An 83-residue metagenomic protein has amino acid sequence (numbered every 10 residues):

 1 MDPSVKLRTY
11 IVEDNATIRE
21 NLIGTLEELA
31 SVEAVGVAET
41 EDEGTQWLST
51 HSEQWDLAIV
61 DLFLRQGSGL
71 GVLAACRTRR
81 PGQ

Functional and structural regions predicted by a protein language model:
M1-Y10: Non-catalytic signal-transmission and effector/linker regions of two-component phosphorelay proteins
K6, Q54-D56, R79-Q83: His-Asp phosphorelay/catalytic-motif detector in bacterial-type signaling
E13: Conserved acidic carboxylate
T17-E28: Amphipathic alpha1 helix at the N-terminus of the CheY-like receiver
V37-L57: Acidic, metal-coordinating helix/loop segments flanking the phosphotransfer/catalytic sites of two-component signaling
E39, R65-S68, R80: Hydrophobic residue at a beta-alpha junction that N-caps the helix immediately following a catalytic beta-strand/loop
D61-F63: Active-site residues of response regulator receiver
L70-G82: Short amphipathic alpha-helix used as the core "switch/output" element in two-component signaling
